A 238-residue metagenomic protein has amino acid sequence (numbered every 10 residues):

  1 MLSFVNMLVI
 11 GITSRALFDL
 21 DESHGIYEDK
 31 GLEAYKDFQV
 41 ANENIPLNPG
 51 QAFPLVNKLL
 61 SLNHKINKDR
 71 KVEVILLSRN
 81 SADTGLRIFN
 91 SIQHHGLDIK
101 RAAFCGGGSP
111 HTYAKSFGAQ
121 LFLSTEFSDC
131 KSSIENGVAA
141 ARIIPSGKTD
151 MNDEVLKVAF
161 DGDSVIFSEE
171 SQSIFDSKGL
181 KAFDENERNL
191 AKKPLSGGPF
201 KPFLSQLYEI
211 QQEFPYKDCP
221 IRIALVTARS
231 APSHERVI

Functional and structural regions predicted by a protein language model:
L2-G108, N152, G162-I238: Alpha-helical substrate-recognition element adjacent to the catalytic core
L17-L20, H94-H95, T112-T149, I166 (+1 more regions): Hydrophobic, ordered structural segments
K100, Q120, L156: Conserved acidic residues
P110-H111, V155: Conserved positions at the start
A159: Short hydrophobic beta-strand that contains or immediately precedes a catalytic carboxylate
